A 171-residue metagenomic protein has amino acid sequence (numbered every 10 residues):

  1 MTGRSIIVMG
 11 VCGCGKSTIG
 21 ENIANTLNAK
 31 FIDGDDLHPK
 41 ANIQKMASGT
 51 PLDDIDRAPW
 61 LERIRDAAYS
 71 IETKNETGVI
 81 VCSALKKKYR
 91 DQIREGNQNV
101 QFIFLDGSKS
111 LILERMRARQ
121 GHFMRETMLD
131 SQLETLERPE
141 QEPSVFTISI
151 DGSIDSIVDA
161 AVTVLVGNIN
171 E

Functional and structural regions predicted by a protein language model:
S5: Walker A (P-loop) ATP-phosphate-binding motif of ABC ATPase nucleotide-binding domains
V8: Hydrophobic anchor at the beta1->P-loop junction of P-loop NTPases
V11: P-loop (Walker A) phosphate-binding loop of NTP-binding proteins
K16: Conserved lysine of the Walker
E21-R65: Conserved substrate/cofactor phosphate-moiety recognition/catalytic segment in nucleotide-dependent phosphotransferases
K74-G78, Q101: Loop/turn-to-beta-strand initiation segments
G96-M116: Conserved phosphate-donor/acceptor-positioning beta-strand/loop module used by diverse small-molecule
A118-A160: Small-molecule kinase domains that catalyze NTP-dependent phosphoryl transfer to phosphate-bearing small molecules
